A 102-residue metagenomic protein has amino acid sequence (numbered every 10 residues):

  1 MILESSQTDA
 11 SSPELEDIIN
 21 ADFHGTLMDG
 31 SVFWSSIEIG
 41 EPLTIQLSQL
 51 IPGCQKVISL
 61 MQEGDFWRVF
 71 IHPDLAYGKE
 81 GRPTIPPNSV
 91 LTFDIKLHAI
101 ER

Functional and structural regions predicted by a protein language model:
M1-R102: Cross-family detector of peptidyl-prolyl cis-trans isomerase
